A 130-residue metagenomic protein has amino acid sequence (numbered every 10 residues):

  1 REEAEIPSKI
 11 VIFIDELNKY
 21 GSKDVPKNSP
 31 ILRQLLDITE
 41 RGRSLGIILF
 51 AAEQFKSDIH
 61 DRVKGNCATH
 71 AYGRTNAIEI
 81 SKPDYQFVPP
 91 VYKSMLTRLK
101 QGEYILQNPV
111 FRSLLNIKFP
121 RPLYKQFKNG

Functional and structural regions predicted by a protein language model:
R1-M95: Conserved P-loop NTPase motor cores
Q101-G130: Conserved P-loop NTPase motor module
